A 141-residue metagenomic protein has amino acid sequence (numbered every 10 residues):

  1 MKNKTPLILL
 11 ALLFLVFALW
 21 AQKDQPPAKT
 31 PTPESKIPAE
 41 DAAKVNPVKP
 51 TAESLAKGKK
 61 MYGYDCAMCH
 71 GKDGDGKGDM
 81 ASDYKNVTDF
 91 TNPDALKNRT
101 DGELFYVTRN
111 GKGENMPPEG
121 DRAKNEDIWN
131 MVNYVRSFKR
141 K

Functional and structural regions predicted by a protein language model:
M1-I8: Bacterial N-terminal signal peptides that target proteins for export
L9-A18: Bacterial N-terminal signal peptides
A21-A28, S82-Y84, T88-D89, V107-F138: Axial heme c-ligation environment in periplasmic c-type cytochrome domains
A28-M61: Electrostatic cytochrome c docking/interface patches
A52-K72, L104-Y106, N110: Sequence/structural segment immediately N-terminal to covalent heme-attachment motifs in c-type and related
L55-K59, G71, D75-D101: Gly/Gly-Pro-rich "capping" loops immediately C-terminal to redox-active cysteine motifs in periplasmic/lumenal
D75-G76, S137-K141: Inter-heme linker and motif-flanking segments adjacent to c-type heme-binding CXXCH motifs in c-type cytochromes
